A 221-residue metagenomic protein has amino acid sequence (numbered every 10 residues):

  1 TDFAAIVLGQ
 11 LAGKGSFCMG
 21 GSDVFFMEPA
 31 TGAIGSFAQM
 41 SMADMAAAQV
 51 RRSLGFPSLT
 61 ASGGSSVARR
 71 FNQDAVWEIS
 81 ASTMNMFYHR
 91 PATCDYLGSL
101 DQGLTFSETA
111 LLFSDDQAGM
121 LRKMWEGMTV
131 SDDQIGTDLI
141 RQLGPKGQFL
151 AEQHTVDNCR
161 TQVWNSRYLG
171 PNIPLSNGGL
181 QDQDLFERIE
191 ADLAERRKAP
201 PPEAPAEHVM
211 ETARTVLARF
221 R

Functional and structural regions predicted by a protein language model:
T1-Y88, A92: Helix-rich catalytic cores of soluble enzyme domains
D2, N85, Y96-G103, L121 (+1 more regions): Long, contiguous hydrophobic alpha-helical segments, chiefly transmembrane helices and signal peptides
L11-G13, M84-C94, D116-S131: Short, basic, helix/turn surface patches
D23-E28, S58-G63, D95-L104, S166-I173: Short acidic (Asp/Glu) and glycine-rich catalytic loops that position anionic groups and cofactors
P57-S62, A92-G98, G127-T137: Acidic/polar loop patches that form or flank catalytic/metal-binding clefts of enzymes that bind anionic ligands
H89, G98-S114: Substrate-binding/catalytic subdomain of NAD(P)-dependent oxidoreductase enzymes
T109-R221: Catalytic-core signal marking the mid-to-C-terminal active-site face
